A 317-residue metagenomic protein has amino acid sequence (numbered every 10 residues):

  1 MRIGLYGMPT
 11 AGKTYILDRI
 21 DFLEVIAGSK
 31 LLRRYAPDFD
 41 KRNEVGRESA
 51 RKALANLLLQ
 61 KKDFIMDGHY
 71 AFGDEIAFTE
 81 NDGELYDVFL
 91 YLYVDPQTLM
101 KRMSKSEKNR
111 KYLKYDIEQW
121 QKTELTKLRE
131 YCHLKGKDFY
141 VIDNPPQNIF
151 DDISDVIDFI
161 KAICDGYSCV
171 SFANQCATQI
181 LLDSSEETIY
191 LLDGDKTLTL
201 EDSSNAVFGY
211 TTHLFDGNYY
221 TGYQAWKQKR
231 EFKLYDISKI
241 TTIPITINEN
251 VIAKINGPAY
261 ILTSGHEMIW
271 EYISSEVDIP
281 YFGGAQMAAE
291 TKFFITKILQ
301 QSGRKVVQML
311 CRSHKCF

Functional and structural regions predicted by a protein language model:
M1, I117-G194, N205, G209: Non-catalytic pre-domain segments flanking phosphatase-related domains
P9: The conserved Walker
G12-K13: Conserved glycine(s) of the Walker
L17-N56: Conserved substrate/cofactor phosphate-moiety recognition/catalytic segment in nucleotide-dependent phosphotransferases
D40, Y86-T126: A glycine- and Lys/Arg-enriched "phosphate-lid" helix/loop adjacent to the NTP-binding pocket of small-molecule kinases
V45-Y86: Glycine-rich phosphate-binding loop used to anchor ATP phosphates in small-molecule kinases, encompassing both
S171-T291: Alpha-helical substrate-recognition element adjacent to the catalytic core
K292-F317: Conserved Lys-Pro-Asp/Glu-containing loop-to-beta segment of HAD-superfamily phosphomonoesterases, centered on
